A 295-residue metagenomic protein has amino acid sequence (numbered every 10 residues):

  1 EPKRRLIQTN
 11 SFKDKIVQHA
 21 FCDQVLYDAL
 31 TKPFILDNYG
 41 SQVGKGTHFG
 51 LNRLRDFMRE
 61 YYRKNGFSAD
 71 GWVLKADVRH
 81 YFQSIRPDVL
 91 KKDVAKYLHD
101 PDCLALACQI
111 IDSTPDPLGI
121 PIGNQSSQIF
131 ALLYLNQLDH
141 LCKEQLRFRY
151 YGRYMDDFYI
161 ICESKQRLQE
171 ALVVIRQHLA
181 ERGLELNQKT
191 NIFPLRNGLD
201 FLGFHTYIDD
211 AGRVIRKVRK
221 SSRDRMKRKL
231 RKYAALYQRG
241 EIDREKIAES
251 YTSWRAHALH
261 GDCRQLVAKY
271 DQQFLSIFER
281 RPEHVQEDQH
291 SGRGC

Functional and structural regions predicted by a protein language model:
E1-L90, R293: Conserved two-metal-ion catalytic palm core of "right-hand" nucleic acid polymerases, unifying RNA-dependent RNA
R4, Q8, F12, N38-S41 (+13 more regions): Generic amphipathic alpha-helical segments used as scaffolds and interaction surfaces in large, multi-domain proteins
K15, H19, S113, Q169-E170 (+1 more regions): Right-hand nucleic-acid polymerase module
F21, I175, L179: PAPS/PAP-binding and catalytic site of the sulfotransferase fold
Q42, P117, P121, F201: Short glycine/serine/threonine-biased micro-segments
N52-M155, Y159-R176, L184-K189, F193-P194 (+2 more regions): Conserved polymerase palm-domain catalytic core
E144, A180, D200: Short polybasic/polar patches that bind polyanions
